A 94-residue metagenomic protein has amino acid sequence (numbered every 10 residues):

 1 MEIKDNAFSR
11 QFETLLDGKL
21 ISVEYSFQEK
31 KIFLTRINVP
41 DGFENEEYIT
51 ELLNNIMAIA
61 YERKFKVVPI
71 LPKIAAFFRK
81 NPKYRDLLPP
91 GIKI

Functional and structural regions predicted by a protein language model:
M1-Q11: Active-site rim helix/loop that mediates acceptor-substrate recognition in acyltransferases
E2, S22-E24: Short, surface-exposed charged micro-motifs
R10-I21: Conserved beta-hairpin
F27-T35: A conserved beta-turn-beta hairpin within the catalytic core of GNAT-like acetyltransferases that forms part
N38-E44: A short, internal acetyl-CoA/4′-phosphopantetheine-binding micro-motif in the GNAT/acyltransferase core
N45-L53: Glycine-rich acyl-CoA binding loop
I56: Aromatic/hydrophobic pocket-lining residues that form π-stacking "cages" and hydrophobic walls in ligand
I59-I94: C-terminal structural segments of small proteins and small subunits
